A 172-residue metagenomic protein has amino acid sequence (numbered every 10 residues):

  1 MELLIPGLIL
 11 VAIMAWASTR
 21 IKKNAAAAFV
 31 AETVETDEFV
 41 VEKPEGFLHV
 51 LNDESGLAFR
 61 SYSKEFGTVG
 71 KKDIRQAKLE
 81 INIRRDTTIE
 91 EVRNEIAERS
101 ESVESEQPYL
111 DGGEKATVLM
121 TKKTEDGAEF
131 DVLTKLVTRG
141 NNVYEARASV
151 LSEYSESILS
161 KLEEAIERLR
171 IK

Functional and structural regions predicted by a protein language model:
M1, I5-G7, G127, L133 (+2 more regions): Generic N-terminal initiation segments characterized by hydrophobic and/or small/turn-forming residues
M1-A27: N-terminal signal-anchor transmembrane alpha helix of single-pass membrane proteins, serving as the membrane-anchoring
W16-S18, F39, Y144: Aromatic side chains
N24-A58: N-terminal "mature-domain start" segment
A25, V50-E145, V150, Y154: Conserved polar/disulfide-associated segments of primarily extracytoplasmic proteins
F39-E42, T138, K161: Structural motif
E45-F47, N142-K172: Surface-exposed amphipathic alpha-helical segments
